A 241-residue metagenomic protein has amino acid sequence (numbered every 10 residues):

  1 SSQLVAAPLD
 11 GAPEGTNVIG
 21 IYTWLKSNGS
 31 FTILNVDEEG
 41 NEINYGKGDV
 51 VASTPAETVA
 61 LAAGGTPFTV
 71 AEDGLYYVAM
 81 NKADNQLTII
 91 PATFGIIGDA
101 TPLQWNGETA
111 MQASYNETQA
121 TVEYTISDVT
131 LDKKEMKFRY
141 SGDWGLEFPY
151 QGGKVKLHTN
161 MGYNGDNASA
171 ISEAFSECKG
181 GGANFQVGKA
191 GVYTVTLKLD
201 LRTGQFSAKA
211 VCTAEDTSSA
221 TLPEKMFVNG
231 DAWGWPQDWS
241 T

Functional and structural regions predicted by a protein language model:
S1-T241: Insoluble glucan recognition modules
